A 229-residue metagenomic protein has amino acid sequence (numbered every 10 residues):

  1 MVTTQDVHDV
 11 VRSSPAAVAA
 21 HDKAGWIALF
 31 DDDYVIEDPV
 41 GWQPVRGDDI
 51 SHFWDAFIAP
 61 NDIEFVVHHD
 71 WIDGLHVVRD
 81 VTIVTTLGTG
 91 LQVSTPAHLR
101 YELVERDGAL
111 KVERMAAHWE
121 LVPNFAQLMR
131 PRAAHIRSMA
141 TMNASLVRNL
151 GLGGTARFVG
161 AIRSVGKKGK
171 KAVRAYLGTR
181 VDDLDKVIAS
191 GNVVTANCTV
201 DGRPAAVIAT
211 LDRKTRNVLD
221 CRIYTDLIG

Functional and structural regions predicted by a protein language model:
V2-G229: C-terminal and inter-domain tail/linker signature
